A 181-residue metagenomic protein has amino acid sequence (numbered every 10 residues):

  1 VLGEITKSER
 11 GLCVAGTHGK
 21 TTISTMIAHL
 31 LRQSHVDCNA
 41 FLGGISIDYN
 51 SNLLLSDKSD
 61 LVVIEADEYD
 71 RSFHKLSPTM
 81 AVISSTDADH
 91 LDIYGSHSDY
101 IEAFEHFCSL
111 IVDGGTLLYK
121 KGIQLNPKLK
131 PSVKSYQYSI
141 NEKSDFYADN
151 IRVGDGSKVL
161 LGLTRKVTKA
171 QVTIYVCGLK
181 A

Functional and structural regions predicted by a protein language model:
V1-K134: Phosphate-binding loop of NTP-binding sites
Y94-I101, P131-A181: Adenine nucleotide phosphate-binding catalytic loops in nucleotide-utilizing enzymes
